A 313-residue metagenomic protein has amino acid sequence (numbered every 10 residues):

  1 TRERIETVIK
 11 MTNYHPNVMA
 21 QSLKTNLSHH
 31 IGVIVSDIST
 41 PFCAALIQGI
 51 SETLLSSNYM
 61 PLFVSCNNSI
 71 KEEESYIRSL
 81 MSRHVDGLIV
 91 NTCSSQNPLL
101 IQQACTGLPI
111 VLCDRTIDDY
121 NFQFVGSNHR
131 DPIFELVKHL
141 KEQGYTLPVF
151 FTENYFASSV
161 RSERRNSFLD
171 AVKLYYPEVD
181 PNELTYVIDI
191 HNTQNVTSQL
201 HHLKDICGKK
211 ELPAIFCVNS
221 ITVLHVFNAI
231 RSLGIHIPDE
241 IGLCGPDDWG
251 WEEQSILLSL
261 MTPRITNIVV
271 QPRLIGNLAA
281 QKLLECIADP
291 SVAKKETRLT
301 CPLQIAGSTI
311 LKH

Functional and structural regions predicted by a protein language model:
T1-S28, I310-H313: N-terminal helix-turn-helix DNA-binding module of bacterial transcription factors
Y14-S79, R83-G87, L169: Amphipathic helical "hinge" segments at domain boundaries
S36-A45, F63-K71, V125-E135, F151-H201 (+4 more regions): Hinge/beta->alpha junction and helix N-cap segments in small-molecule ligand-binding domains
N68, N91-E135, I221, D247-I265: Flexible loop/hinge segments that line or gate small-molecule binding clefts
K71-H84, N195-K210: Short, well-structured alpha-helical segments in soluble
L147, V179-E183, H236-L243: Short acidic capping loops at alpha-helix termini that bridge into adjacent secondary structure
H201-H313: Flexible loop/turn connectors
